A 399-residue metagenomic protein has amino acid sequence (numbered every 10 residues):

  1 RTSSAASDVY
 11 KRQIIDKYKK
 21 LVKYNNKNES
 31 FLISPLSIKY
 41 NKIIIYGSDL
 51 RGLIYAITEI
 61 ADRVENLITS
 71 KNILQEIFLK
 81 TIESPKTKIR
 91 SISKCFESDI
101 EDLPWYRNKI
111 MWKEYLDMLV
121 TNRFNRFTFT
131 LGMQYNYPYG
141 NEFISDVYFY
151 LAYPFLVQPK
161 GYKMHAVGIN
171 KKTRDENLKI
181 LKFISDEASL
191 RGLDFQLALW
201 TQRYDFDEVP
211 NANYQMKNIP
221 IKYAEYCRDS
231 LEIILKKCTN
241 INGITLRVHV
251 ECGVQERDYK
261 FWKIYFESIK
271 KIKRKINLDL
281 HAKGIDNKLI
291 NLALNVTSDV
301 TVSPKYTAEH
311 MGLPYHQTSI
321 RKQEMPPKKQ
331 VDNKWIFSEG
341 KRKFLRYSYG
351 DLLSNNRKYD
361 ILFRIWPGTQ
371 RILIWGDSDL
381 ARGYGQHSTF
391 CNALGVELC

Functional and structural regions predicted by a protein language model:
R1-A6, Y10: Single conserved hydrophobic/aromatic residue that forms the stacking wall/gate of nucleotide- or nucleobase-binding
A5, E114, F183, D229-S230 (+1 more regions): Short Gly/charged-rich anion-binding patches and loops
K11-Q13, S98-I100, K171, E251-V254: Short acidic, S/G/P-rich loop/turn micro-motifs used as interaction or catalytic elements
I14-K19: N-terminal low-complexity, intrinsically disordered segments
K20, Y24, N28-S30, H387 (+1 more regions): Intrinsic disorder/low-complexity segments enriched in polar/small residues
K23-I219, K236-N240, L352-A381: Feature activates predominantly on carbohydrate-active enzymes
L67-T69, C95, N125, Y137-D146 (+3 more regions): Catalytic-core regions of glycoside hydrolase
